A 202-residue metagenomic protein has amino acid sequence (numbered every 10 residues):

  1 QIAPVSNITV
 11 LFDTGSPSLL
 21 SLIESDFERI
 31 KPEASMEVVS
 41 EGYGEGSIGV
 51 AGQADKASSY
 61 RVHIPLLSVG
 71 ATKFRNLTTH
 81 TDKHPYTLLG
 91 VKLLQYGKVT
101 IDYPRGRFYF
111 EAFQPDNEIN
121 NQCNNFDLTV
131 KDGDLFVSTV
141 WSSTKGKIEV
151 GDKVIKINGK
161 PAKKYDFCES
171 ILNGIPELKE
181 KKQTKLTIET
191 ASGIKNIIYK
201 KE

Functional and structural regions predicted by a protein language model:
Q1-E202: Pepsin/retropepsin-fold aspartyl endopeptidases
